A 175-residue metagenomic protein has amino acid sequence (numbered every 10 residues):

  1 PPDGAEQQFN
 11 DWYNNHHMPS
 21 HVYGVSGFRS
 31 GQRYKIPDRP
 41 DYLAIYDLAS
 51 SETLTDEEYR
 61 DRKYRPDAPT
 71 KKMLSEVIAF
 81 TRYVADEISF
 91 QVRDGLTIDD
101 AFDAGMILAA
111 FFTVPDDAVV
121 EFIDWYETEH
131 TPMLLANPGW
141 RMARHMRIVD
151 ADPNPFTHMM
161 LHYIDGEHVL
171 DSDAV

Functional and structural regions predicted by a protein language model:
P1-V175: Macromolecular interaction modules
